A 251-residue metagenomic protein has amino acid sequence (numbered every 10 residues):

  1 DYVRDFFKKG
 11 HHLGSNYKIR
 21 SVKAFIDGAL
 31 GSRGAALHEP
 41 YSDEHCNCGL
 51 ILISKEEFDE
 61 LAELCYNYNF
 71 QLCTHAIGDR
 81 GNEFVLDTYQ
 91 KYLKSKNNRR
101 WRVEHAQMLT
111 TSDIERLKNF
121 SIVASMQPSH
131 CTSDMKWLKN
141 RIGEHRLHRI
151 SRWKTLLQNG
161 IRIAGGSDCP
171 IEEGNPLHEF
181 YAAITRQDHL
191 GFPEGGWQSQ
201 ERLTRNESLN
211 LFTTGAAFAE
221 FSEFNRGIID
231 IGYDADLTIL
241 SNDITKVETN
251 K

Functional and structural regions predicted by a protein language model:
D1, D243-K251: Short, intrinsically disordered, charge-balanced linker/junction segments flanking boundaries in proteins
D1-D79, E83, D87, R116 (+3 more regions): Metal-coordinating catalytic core of metallo-dependent amide/deamination hydrolases
E63-C73, R80-W101, H105-A106, T111-E115 (+2 more regions): His/Asp/Glu-enriched, well-ordered alpha-helical/loop segment that forms or immediately abuts the divalent-metal
